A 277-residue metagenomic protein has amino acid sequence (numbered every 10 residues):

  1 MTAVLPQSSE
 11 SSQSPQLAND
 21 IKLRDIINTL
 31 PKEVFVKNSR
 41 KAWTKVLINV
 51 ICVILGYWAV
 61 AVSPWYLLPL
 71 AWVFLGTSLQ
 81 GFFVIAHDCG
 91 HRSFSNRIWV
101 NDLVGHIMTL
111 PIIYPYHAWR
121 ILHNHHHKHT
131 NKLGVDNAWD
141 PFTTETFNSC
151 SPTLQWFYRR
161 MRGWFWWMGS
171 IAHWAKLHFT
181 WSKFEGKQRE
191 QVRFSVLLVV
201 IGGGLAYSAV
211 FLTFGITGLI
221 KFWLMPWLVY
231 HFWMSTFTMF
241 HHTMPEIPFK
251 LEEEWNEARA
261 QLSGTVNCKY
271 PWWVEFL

Functional and structural regions predicted by a protein language model:
M1-T77, I85, D102, T109-M225: Non-catalytic, topology-defining segments of multipass membrane proteins
P69, T213-M225, V229-H241, E246-P248: Juxtamembrane/interface helices at transmembrane-helix boundaries
L79-W99, W119-N131, F237, H241-M244 (+1 more regions): Acidic (Asp/Glu-rich) catalytic motifs at the cytosolic membrane interface
Q80, Y114, H231: Residue-level signal for short amphipathic helical patches enriched in basic/charged and nearby hydrophobic residues
S95-L103, P115-A118, L228, E254: Short acidic-hydrophobic sequence patches enriched in Asp/Glu that either
V100-H106, V274-L277: Select transmembrane alpha-helical segments in multipass membrane proteins
Y116-H125, S263-L277: Acidic, Ser/Thr-rich low-complexity segments on the non-lumenal side of membrane proteins
H231, S235-W273: Membrane-interfacial segments at transmembrane helix termini in multi-pass membrane proteins
